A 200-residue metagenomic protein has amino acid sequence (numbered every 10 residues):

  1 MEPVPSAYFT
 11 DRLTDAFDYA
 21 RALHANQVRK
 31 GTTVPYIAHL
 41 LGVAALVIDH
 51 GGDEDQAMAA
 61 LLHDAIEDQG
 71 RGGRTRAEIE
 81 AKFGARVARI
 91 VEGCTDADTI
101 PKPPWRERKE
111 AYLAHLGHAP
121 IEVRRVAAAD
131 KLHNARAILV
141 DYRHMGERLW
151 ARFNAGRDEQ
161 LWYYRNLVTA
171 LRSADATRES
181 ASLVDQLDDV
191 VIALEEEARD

Functional and structural regions predicted by a protein language model:
M1-D200: Active-site helical microenvironments for divalent-metal-assisted chemistry
